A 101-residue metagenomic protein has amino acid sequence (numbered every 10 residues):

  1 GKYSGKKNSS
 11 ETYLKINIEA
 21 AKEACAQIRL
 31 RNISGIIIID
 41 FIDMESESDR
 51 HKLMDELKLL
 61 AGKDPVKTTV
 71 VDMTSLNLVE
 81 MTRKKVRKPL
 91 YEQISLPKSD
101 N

Functional and structural regions predicted by a protein language model:
K2-N101: Conserved glycine-centered short motifs in functionally critical loops
